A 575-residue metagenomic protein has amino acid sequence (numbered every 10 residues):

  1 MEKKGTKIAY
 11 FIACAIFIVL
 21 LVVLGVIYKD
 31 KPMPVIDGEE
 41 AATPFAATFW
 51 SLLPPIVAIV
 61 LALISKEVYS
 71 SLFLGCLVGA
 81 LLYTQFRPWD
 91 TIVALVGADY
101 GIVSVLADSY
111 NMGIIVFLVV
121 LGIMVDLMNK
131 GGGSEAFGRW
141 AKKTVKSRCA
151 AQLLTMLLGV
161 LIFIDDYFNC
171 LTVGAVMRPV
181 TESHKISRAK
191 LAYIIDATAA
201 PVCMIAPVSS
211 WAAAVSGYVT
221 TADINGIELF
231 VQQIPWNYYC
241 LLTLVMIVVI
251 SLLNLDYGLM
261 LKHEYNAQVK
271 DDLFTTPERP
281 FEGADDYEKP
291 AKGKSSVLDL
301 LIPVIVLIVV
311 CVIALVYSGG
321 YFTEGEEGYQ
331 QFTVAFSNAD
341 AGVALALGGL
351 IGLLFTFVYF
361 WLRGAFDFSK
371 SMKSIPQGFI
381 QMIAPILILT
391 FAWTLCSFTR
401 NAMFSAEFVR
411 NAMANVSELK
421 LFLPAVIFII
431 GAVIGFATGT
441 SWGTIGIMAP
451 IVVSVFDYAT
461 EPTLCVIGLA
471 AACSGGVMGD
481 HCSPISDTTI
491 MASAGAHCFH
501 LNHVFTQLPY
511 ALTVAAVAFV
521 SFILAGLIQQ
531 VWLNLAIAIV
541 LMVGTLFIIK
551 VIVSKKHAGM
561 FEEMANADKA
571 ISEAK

Functional and structural regions predicted by a protein language model:
M1-F17, V180-D272, Y287-D299, T489-L546: Membrane-core helix-loop-helix motifs of multi-pass transport proteins
E2, Y69-F73, G138, L362-M382 (+1 more regions): Hydrophobic, small-residue-rich membrane helices and short re-entrant helix-turn-helix hairpins that build
G5, D37-A47, Y100-M112, L229-N237 (+4 more regions): Interfacial loop-to-helix junctions that mark the boundaries of transmembrane helices in multi-pass membrane
C14-F17, F49-P88, I114-I123, C240-V245 (+6 more regions): Hydrophobic mid-bilayer segments of alpha-helices in multi-pass membrane transport proteins, especially secondary
K29-E40, Y69-D99, V316-F332, N401-M413: Interfacial/capping segments of alpha-helical transmembrane domains
R87-A192, A365-A459: Membrane-embedded alpha-helical segments and adjacent helix-loop junctions characteristic of multi-pass solute
A141-I227, A437-M478, D487-N502, L546-V551: Hydrophobic transmembrane alpha-helices that form the pore/transport pathway of multi-pass ion and small-solute
T243-F336, L354-S374, L501-L508, I539-K575: Long, contiguous bundles of hydrophobic transmembrane helices that form the permeation core of multi-pass
